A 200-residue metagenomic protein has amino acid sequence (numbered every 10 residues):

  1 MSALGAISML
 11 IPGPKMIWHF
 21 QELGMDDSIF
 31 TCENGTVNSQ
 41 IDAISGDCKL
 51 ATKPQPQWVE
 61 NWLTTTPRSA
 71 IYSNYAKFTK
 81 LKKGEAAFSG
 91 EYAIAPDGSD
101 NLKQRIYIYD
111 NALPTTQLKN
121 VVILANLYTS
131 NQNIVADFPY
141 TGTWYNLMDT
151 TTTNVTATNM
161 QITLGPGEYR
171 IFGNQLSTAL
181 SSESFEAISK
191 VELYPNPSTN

Functional and structural regions predicted by a protein language model:
M1-T141: Loop/helix patches that line or flank the sugar-binding groove of alpha-linked glycan CAZymes
F78, W144, G167: A residue-level signal for conserved active-site and pocket-lining positions in enzyme catalytic cores
A93-P96, T152-V155, Y194-P197: Short, exposed beta-strand/loop patches in secreted or surface proteins that constitute
L118, T158, A187-S189: Exposed loop/turn and edge beta-strand positions of beta-sandwich/beta-sheet ligand-binding modules
D137-T151: Solvent-exposed beta-hairpin/edge-strand motifs
T156-L180: C-terminal beta-strand-rich structural cap/linker in extracellular carbohydrate-active enzymes
S184-N200: Surface-exposed, proline-anchored Ser/Thr-rich loop/turn motifs
